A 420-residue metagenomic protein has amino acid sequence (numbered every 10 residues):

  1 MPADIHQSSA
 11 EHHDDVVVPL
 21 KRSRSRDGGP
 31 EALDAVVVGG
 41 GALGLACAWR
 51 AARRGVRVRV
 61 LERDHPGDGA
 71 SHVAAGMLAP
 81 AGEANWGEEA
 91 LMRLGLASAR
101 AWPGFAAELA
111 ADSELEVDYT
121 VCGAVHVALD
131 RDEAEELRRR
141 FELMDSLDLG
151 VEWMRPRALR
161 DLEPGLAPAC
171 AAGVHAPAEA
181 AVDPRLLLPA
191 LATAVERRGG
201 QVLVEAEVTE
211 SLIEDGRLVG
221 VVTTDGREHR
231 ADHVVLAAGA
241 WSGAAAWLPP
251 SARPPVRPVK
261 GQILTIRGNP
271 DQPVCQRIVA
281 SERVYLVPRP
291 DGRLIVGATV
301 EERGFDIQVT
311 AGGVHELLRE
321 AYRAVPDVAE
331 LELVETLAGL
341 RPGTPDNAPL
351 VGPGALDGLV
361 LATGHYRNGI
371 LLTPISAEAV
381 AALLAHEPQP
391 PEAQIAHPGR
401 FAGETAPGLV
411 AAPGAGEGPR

Functional and structural regions predicted by a protein language model:
M1-A35, R53: Extreme N-terminal leader/targeting segments of oxidoreductases
L33-R59: N-terminal Rossmann-like FAD-binding beta1-loop-alpha1 element of flavoenzymes
W49-R53, R63, G76-M77, G82 (+3 more regions): Active-site substrate-recognition segment that forms the wall of the catalytic cavity or substrate channel
M77-A158, L162, E320-Y322: Dinucleotide-binding Rossmann-like beta1-alpha1 core, especially the glycine-rich loop that anchors the ADP
R93-L96, V127-E136, V174-T193, Q308-G313: Short beta-strand to alpha-helix junction loop
V174-D225, H229-H233, A237: Helical element adjacent to the flavin cofactor pocket in flavoenzyme catalytic cores
V325-R420: C-terminal catalytic lobe of FAD-dependent flavoproteins
